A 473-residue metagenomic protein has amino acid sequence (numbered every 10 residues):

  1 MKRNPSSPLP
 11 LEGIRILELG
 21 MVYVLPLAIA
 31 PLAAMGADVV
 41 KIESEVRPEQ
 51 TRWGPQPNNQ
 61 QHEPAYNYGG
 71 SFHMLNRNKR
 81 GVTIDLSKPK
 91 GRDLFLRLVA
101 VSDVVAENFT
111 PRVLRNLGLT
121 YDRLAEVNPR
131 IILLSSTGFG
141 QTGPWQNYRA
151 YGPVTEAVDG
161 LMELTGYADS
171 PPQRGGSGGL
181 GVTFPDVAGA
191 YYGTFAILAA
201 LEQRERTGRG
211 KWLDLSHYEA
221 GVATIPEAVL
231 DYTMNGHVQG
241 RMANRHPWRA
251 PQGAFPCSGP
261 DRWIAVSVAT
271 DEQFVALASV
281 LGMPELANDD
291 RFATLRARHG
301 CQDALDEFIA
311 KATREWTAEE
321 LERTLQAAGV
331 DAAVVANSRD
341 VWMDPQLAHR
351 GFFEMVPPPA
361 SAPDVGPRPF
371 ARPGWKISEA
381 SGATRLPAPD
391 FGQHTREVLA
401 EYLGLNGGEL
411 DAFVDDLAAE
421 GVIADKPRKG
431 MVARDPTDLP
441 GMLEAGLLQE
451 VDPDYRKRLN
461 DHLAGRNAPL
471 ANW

Functional and structural regions predicted by a protein language model:
M1-R206, D390, E397-W473: N-terminal helix-loop segment corresponding to the beta1-alpha1 unit of nucleotide/adenylate-binding folds
L17-G20, T83-I84, R262-A269, D306-W316 (+3 more regions): Short, well-ordered beta-strand elements within core beta-sheets of diverse protein domains
V46, F139-G140, H217-V222, G259 (+2 more regions): Glycine-rich beta-alpha junction loops
E63-P64, F72, Q239-P247, A254 (+3 more regions): Short Gly/Pro-enriched turn/cap motifs at secondary-structure boundaries
Q141, P171-T183, E205-G221, R241-P247 (+3 more regions): Conserved Rossmann-fold dehydrogenase catalytic segment
Y167-D169, A190-G210, A223, E227-N235 (+1 more regions): Oxidoreductase and adenylate-handling cofactor-binding alpha/beta cores
P251-A332, R339: Aromatic-enriched alpha-helical interface/lid elements that frame and gate functional surfaces
A328-R385, D438-P440: A glycine-rich dinucleotide-binding beta-alpha-beta segment and adjacent secondary-structure elements that constitute
